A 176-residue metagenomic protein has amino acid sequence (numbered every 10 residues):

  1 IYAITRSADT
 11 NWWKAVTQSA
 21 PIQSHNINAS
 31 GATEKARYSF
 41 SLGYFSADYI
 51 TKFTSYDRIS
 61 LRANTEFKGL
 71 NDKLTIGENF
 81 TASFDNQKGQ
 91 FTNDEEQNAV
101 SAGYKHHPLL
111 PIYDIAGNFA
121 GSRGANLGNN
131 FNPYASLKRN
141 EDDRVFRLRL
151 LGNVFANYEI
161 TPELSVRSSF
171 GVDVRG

Functional and structural regions predicted by a protein language model:
I1-A8, Y49-T54, S60-L151, R167-G176: Surface-exposed loop/interface segments of Gram-negative outer-membrane beta-barrel transport/assembly proteins
Y2-N28, S41-T51: Short strand-turn segments of transmembrane beta-barrel domains in outer membranes, especially the first one or two
W12, Y56, N153-F155: Aromatic-residue hotspot detector
Q18-A36, G43-F45, A135-V174: Outer-membrane beta-barrel transmembrane strands
S39-S41, G77: Beta-strand residues in well-ordered beta-sheet regions across diverse protein folds
